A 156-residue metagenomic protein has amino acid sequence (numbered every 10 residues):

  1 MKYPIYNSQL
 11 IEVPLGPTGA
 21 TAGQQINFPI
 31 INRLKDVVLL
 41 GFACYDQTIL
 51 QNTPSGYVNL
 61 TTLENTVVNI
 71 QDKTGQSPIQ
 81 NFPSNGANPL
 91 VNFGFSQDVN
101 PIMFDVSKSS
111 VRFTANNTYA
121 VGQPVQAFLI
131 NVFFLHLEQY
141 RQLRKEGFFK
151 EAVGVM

Functional and structural regions predicted by a protein language model:
M1-M156: Beta-strand-centric surfaces of beta-sandwich/beta-rich domains
